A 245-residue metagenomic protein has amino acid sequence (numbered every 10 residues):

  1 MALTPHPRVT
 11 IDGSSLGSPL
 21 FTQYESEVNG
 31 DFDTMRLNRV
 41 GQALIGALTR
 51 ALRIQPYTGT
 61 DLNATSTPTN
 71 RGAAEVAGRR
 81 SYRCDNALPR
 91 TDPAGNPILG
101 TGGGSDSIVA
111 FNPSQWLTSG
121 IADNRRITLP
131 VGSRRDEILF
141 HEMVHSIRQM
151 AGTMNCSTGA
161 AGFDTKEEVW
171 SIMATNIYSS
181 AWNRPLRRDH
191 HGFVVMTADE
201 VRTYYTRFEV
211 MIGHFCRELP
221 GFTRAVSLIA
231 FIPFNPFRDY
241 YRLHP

Functional and structural regions predicted by a protein language model:
M1-A94: A metal-dependent hydrolase signature that marks the N-terminal structural subdomain at the beginning of catalytic folds
M1-P19, M154-P245: Active-site or metal-binding loop neighborhoods of secreted/extracellular toxin and effector enzymes
Y24, T128, G132, A160-E167: Residue-level preference for long, well-ordered alpha-helices that form the structural scaffold of enzyme catalytic
M35, I54, V109-F111, S171: Generic structural hydrophobic/aromatic packing signal, biased to beta-strands
Y57, N112-S114, A174: Structured loops at beta-to-helix junctions and adjacent beta-edge loops in soluble globular domains
P68-D136, S146-M150: Active-site scaffold of zinc-dependent metalloenzymes
L139: An amphipathic, basic-hydrophobic helix/alpha-beta surface used to engage anionic, phosphate-rich ligands or surfaces
V144-Q149, N176-S180: Glycine-rich, acidic and aromatic/proline-enriched surface loops and short helix-turn segments that act as binding
